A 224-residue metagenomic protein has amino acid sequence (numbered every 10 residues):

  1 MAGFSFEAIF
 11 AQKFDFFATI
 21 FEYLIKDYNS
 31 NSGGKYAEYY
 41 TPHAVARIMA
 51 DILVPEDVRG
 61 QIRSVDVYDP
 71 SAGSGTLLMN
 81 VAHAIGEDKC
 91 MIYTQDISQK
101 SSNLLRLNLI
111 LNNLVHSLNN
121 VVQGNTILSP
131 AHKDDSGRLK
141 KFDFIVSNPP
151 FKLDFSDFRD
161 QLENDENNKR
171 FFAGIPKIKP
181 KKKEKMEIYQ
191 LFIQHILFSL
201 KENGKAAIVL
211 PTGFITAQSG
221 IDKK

Functional and structural regions predicted by a protein language model:
M1-N29: Long recognition/docking surfaces used for binding and targeting
F10-F17, K35-H43, M186: Conserved phosphate/pyrophosphate-binding and hydrolysis machinery centered on Walker-type P-loop NTPases, extending
F14-A18, E22, H43, R47 (+2 more regions): Non-catalytic, well-ordered alpha-helical scaffold segments
S30-G34: Conserved adenine-nucleotide phosphate-binding loops and their immediately adjacent elements
K35-S147, K152-N168, L210-G213, S219-K223: Conserved S-adenosyl-L-methionine
M49, I178-K224: Conserved Class I SAM-dependent methyltransferase catalytic core
D154, N164-E184: Conserved catalytic motifs of ABC-family nucleotide-binding domains
